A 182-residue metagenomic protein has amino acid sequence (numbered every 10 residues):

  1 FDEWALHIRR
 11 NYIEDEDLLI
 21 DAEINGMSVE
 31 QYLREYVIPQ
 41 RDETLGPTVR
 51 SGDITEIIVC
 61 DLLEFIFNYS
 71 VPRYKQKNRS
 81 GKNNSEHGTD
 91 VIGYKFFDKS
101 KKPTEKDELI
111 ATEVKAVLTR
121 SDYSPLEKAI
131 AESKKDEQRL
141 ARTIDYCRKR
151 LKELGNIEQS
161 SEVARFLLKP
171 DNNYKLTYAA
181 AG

Functional and structural regions predicted by a protein language model:
F1-I57: Interdomain/boundary linker segments immediately adjacent to catalytic/signaling cores
I57-I66: Amphipathic alpha-helical segments that form well-ordered structural scaffolds and often line/cohere around active
I66-N84: A short acidic/basic microdomain associated with nuclease active sites
Y69, F97, V117-R120: Short loop/turn segments at secondary-structure transitions that flank enzyme active sites
N83-K95: Charged, often glycine-rich, active-site loop that binds/positions anionic groups
V91-G93, I110-A116: Conserved catalytic cores of phosphodiester-cleaving nucleases, focusing on short active-site segments
D98-D107: Short, solvent-exposed loop/turn segments that connect beta-strands within catalytic domains and beta-strand-rich
R120-G182: Acidic, metal/cofactor-coordinating or nucleic-acid-engaging core segments within structured domains
